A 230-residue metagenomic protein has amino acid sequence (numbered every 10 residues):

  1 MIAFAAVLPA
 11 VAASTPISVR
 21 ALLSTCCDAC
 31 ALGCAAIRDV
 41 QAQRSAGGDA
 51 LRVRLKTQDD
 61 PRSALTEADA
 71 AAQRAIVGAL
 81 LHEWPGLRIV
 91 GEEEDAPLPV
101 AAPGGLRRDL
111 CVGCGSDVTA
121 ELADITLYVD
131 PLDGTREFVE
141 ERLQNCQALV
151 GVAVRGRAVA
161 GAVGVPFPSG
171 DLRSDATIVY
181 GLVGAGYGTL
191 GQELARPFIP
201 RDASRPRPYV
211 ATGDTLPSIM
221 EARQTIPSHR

Functional and structural regions predicted by a protein language model:
F4-L132: N-terminal subdomain of lithium-sensitive/metallo-dependent phosphomonoesterases centered on the IMPase/IPPase/PAP
C27, R88, T126, Q147-G151 (+1 more regions): Residues embedded in well-ordered beta-strands
E94, E137, G184: Short, flexible micro-motifs
L98-P99, R136-V139, D171: Conserved protein kinase catalytic core
L122-A162: Glycine-rich active-site/cofactor-binding loop and its immediate structural neighborhood
L149-R230: Acidic beta-strand-loop-alpha-helix segment within the catalytic core of divalent metal-dependent phosphate-processing
